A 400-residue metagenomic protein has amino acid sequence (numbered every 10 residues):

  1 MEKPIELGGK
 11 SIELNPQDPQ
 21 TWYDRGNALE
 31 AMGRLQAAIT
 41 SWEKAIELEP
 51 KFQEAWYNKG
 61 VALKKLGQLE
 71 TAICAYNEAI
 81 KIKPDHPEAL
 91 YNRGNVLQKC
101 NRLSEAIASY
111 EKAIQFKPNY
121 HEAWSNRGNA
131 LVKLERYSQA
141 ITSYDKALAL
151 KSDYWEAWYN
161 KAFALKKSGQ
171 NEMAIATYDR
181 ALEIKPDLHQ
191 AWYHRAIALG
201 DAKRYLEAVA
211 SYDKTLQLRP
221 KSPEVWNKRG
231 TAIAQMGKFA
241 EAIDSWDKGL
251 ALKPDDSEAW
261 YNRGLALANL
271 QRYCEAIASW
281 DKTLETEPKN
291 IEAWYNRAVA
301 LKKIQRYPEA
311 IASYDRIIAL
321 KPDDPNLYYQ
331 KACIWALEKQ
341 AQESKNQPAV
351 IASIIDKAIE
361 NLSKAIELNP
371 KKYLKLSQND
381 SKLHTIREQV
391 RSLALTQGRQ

Functional and structural regions predicted by a protein language model:
P4, S11, A45, E78-A79 (+8 more regions): Canonical positions in the second alpha-helix
Q20-A31, E54-K65, E88-K99, E122-K133 (+7 more regions): Conserved alpha-helical positions within TPR/SEL1-like repeat arrays
C100, S168, A181, D201-A202 (+5 more regions): Glycine-centered coil turns and helix-coil junctions that link the paired helices within alpha-helical repeat units
K289-Q400: Alpha-helical protein-protein interaction modules
